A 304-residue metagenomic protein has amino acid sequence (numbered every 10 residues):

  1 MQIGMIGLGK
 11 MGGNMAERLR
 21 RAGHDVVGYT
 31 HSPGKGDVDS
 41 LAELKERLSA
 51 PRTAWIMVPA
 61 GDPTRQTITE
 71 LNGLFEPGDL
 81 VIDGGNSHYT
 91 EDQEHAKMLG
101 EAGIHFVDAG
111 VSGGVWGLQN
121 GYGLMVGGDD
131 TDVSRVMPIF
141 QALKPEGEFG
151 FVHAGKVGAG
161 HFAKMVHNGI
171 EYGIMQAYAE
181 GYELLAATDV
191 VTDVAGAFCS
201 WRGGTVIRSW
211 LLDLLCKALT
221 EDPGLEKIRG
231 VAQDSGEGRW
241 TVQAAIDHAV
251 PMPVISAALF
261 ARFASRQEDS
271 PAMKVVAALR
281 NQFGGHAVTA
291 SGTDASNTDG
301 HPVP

Functional and structural regions predicted by a protein language model:
M1-L8, M15-R18, A142-P145, N281 (+2 more regions): ATP-dependent carboxylate/acyl-activation modules
M1-R52, F75-G78, V115-G117, N281: NAD(P)+-binding Rossmann beta1-loop-alpha1 motif at the extreme N-terminus of oxidoreductases
A22, A102, H248: Conserved dinucleotide-binding and phosphotransfer motif residues
V26, F106-V107, M252: Hydrophobic beta-strand scaffold residues
H31-S32, V38-E94, G100, L118-G128: Rossmann-like NAD(P)-binding element
T67, H88-E183: Rossmann-fold dinucleotide-binding core
M125, R135, E148, G158-H286: Helical "substrate-binding/catalytic lid" subdomain of Rossmann-like NAD(P)-dependent dehydrogenases/reductases
